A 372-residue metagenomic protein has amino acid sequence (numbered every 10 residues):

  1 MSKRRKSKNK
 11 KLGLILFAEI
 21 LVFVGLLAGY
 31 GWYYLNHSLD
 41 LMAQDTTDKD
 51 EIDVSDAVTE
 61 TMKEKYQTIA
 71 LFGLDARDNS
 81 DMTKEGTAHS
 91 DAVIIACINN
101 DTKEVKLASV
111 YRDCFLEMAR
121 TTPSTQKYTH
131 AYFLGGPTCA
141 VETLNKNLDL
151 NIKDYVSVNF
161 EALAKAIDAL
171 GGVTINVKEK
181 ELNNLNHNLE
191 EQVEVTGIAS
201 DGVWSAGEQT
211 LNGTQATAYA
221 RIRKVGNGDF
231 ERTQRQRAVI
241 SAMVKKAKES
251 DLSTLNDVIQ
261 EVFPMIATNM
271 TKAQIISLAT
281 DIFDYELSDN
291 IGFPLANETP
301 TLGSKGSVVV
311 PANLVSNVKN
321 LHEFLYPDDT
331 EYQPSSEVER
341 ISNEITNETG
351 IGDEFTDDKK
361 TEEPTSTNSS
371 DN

Functional and structural regions predicted by a protein language model:
S2-N372: Non-catalytic, solvent-exposed segments at the cell envelope interface
